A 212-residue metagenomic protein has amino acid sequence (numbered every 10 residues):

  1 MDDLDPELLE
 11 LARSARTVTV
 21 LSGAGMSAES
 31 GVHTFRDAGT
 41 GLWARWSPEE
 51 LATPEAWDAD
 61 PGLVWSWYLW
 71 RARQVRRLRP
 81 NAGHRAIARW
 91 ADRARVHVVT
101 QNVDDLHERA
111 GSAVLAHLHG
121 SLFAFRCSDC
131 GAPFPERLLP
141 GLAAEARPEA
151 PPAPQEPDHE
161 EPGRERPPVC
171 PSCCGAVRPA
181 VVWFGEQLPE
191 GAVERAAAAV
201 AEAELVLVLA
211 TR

Functional and structural regions predicted by a protein language model:
M1-R212: Conserved catalytic core of sirtuin-type NAD+-dependent deacylases
